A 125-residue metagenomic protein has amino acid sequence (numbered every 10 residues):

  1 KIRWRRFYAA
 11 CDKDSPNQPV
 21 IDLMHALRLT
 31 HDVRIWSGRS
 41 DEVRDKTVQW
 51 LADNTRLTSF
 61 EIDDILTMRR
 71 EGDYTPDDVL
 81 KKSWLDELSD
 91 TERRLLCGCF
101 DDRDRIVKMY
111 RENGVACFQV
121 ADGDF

Functional and structural regions predicted by a protein language model:
R3-R34, D41-K46, V79: Short, acidic loop-to-helix structural element flanking the phosphoryl-transfer center in phosphate-processing enzymes
I21-L29, Q49-A52, D86, D90 (+1 more regions): Surface-exposed alpha-helical segments enriched in charged/polar residues
H25-D32, R39-G72: Substrate-recognition/cap helix-loop segment adjacent to the acidic, metal-dependent catalytic center of Asp-based
R39-R44, D73-T75, C99, R103-I106: Acidic, metal-coordinating catalytic cores used for nucleic-acid/nucleotide bond scission and strand-transfer chemistry
R56-D64, E92, G114-F118: Structural alpha-beta junctions
G72-D73, D124: Residue-level detector of flexible, active-site-proximal loop/helix-junction positions within diverse enzyme catalytic
P76-T91: Short loop-to-alpha-helix "cap/lid" segments that border enzyme active sites across diverse enzyme classes
L85, R93-F125: Acidic, Mg2+-coordinating phosphoryl-transfer loop and its flanking beta/alpha structural elements, shared across
